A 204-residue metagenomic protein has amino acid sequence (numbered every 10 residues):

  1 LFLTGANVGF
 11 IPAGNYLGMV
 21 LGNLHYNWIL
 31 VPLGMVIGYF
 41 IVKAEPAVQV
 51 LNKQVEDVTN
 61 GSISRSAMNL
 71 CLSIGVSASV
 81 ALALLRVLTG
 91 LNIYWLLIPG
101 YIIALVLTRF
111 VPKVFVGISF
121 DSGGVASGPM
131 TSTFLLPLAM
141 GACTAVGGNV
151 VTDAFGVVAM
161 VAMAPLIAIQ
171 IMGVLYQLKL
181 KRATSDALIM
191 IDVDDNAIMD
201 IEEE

Functional and structural regions predicted by a protein language model:
F2-G9, A81-L82, S132-N149: Hydrophobic alpha-helical transmembrane segments in multi-pass integral membrane proteins
F2-Y16, V42-A47: Transmembrane alpha-helix boundary signature
G5, L82-L105, I118-G123, S127 (+1 more regions): Transmembrane helix-loop boundary segments of multi-pass membrane transporters
H25, V146-M163: Structural signal for the N-terminal portions of transmembrane helices and their immediately preceding loop/interface
W28-T108: Helix-loop-helix junctions within the multi-pass membrane cores of secondary transporters/permeases
K53-G61, R109-G123, L180: Alpha-helical transmembrane segments
Q54-S62, V174-E204: Intrinsically disordered, low-complexity non-transmembrane regions of multi-pass membrane transporters
F155, A159-T184: Membrane-helix cytosolic exit motif
